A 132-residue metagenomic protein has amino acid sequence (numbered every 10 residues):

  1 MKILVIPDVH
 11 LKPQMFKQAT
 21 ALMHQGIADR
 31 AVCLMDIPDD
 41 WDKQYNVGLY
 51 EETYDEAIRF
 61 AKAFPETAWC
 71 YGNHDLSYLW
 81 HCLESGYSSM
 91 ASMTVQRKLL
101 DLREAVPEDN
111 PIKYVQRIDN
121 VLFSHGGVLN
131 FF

Functional and structural regions predicted by a protein language model:
M1-E56: N-terminal active-site segment of His-dependent metallophosphoesterases
D40-F132: Active-site neighborhood of divalent metal-dependent phosphoester bond hydrolases
